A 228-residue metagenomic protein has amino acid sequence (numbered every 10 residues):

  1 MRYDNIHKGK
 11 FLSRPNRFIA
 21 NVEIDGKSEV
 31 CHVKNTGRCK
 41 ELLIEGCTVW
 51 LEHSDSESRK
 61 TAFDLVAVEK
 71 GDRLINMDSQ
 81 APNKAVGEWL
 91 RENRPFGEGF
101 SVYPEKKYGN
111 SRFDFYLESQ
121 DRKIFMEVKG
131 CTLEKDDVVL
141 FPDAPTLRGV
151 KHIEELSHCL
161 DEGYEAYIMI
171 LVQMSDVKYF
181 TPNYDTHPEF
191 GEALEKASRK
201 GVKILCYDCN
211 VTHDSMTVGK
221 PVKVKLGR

Functional and structural regions predicted by a protein language model:
G9, F113-P142, L156: Conserved catalytic cores of phosphodiester-cleaving nucleases, focusing on short active-site segments
N16-N21: Short aromatic-glycine-enriched beta-strand elements
E29-C39: Short alpha-helix capping/helix-loop boundary micro-motifs
G37-W50: Short nucleic-acid-contacting surface segments enriched for D/E, G, S/T with interspersed K/R
K40, D72-V102: Acidic-basic catalytic patches of nuclease active cores, encompassing PD-(D/E)XK and other metal-cofactor nuclease
E57-R73, G219: OB-fold/S1-family single-stranded nucleic acid-binding modules
D137-L147, S157-T186, D208: Nucleic-acid nuclease catalytic cores
Q173-R228: Domain-level recognition of nuclease-like catalytic cores that cleave nucleotide substrates
